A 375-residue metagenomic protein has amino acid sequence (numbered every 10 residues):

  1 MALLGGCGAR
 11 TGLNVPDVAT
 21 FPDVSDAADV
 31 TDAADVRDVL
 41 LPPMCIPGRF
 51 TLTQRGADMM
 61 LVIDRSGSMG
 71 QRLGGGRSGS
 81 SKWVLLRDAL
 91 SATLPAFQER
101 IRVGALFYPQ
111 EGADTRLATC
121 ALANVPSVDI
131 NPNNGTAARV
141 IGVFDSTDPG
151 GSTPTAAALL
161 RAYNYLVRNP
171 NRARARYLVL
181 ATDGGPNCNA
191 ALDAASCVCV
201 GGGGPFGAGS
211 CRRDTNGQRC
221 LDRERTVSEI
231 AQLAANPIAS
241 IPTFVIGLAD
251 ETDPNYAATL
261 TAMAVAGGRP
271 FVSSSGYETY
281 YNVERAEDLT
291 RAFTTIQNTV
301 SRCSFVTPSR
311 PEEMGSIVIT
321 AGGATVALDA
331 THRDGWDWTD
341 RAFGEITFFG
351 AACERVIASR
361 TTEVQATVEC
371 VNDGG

Functional and structural regions predicted by a protein language model:
L3-G6: C-terminal motif of bacterial Sec signal peptides marking the signal peptidase cleavage site
G8-S78, Y163, V167-P170, T299: Acidic, polar low-complexity linker/tail segments
A9, V39-L40, C45-T53, V272-G375: C-terminal "exit" segments of structured domains
L40, T147, A157, A175 (+2 more regions): VWA/integrin I-like adhesion module and closely mimicked acidic/polar interface patches used
P47-Q54, G75, A92-R100, G150 (+4 more regions): Surface-exposed acidic, glycine-flexible loop patches that form ligand/cofactor-binding and adhesion interfaces
L52-P132, A158-R161, R172-T182, F244-L248: Von Willebrand factor
R65-G70, P109-D114, G135-T136, T147-S152 (+6 more regions): Solvent-exposed loop/turn segments at secondary-structure junctions within structured extracellular/periplasmic domains
M69, P95-E99, P109-R161, G185-T215 (+2 more regions): Short, charged loop segments at secondary-structure junctions
